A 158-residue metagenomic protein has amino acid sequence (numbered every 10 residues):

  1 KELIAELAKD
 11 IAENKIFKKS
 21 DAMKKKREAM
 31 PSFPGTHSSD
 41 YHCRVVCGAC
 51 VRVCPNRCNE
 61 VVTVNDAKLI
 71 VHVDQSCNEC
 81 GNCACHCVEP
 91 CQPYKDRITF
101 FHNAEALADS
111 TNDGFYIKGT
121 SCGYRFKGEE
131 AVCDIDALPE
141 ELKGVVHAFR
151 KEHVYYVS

Functional and structural regions predicted by a protein language model:
K1-P34, T120-S158: Iron-sulfur (Fe-S) cluster-binding modules
K1-S76: Ferredoxin-type iron-sulfur electron-transfer modules and their immediate structural context
H37, Y41-H42, H72, H86 (+2 more regions): Histidine (H) residue identity feature
Y41, S110-D113, A137: Short linear motifs in intrinsically disordered/low-complexity regions
Y41, Y94, Y116, Y124 (+1 more regions): Sequence-level detector for tyrosine residue identity
G48-N65, N82-F100: Iron-sulfur cluster-binding cysteine motifs and their immediate structural context in ferredoxin-like electron-transfer
V71-V88, S110-G128: Short Fe-S-cluster ligation motifs
D96-Y116: A structural motif corresponding to the C-terminal lobe/cap of the Radical SAM core domain
